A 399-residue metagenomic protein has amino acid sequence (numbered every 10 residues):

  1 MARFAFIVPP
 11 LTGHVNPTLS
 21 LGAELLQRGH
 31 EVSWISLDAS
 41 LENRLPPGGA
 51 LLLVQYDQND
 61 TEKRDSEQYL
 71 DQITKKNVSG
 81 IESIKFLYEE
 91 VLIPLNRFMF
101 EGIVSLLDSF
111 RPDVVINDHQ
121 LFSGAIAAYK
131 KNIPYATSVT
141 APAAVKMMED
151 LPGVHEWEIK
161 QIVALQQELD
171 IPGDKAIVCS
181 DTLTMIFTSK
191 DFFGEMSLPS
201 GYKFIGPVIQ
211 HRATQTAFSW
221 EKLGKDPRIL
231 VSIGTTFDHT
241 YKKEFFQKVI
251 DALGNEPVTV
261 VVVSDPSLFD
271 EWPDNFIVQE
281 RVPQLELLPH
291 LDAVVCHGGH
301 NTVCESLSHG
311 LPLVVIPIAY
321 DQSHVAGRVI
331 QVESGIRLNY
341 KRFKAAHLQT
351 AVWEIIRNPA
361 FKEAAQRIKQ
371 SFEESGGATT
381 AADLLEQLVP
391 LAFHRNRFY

Functional and structural regions predicted by a protein language model:
M1-L52: N-terminal subdomain of nucleotide-sugar transferases
G22, V115, Q279-R328: A donor-sugar binding/catalytic signature common to diverse glycosyltransferases and related nucleotide-sugar
W34-F86: Conserved nucleotide-sugar phosphate-binding/catalytic loop shared by glycosyltransferases and other
E90-V163, D191: Conserved nucleotide-sugar donor-interacting segment of glycosyltransferase catalytic cores, predominantly GT-B
V163-G201: A short, active-site helix/loop in glycosyltransferases that binds the activated sugar's phosphate group
P199-A293: Donor-nucleotide binding loops and adjacent catalytic segments primarily of GT-B fold Leloir glycosyltransferases
Y320-A351: Change "using UDP/GDP/dTDP sugars" to "using nucleotide sugars
A345-Y399: C-terminal amphipathic helix plus adjacent low-complexity, charged tail appended to glycosyltransferase catalytic
